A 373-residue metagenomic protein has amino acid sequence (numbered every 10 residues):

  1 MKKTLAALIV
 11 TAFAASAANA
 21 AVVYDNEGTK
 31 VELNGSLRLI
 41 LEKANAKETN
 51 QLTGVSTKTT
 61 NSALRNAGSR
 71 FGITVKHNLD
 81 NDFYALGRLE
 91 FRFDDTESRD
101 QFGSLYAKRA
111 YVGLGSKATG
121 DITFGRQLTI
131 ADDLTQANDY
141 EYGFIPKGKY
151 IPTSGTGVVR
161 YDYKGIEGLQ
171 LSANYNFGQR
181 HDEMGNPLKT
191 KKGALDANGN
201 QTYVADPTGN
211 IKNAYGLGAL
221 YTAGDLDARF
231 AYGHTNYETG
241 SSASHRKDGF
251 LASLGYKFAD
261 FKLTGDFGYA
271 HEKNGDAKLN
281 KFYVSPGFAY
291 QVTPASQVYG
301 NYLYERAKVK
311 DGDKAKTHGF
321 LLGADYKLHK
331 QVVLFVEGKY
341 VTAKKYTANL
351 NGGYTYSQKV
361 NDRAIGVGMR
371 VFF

Functional and structural regions predicted by a protein language model:
M1-A21: Gram-negative bacterial Sec-dependent N-terminal signal peptides
K2, A15, G28, N78-D80 (+6 more regions): Outer-membrane beta-barrel channels and translocator barrels
V22-K43, K58-R180, L220-G224: Outer membrane beta-barrel
T29, T57-S69, L105-K108, T153-G157 (+5 more regions): Residues that define the transmembrane beta-barrel architecture of outer-membrane proteins
V31-L39, A85-L89, I122, L171-A173 (+9 more regions): Transmembrane beta-strands of outer-membrane beta-barrel proteins
R38-E42, E90-R92, Q127-T129, N174-G178 (+7 more regions): Outer-membrane beta-barrel pore domains and translocons
K191-L195, N200-T202, P207-L321, Y326 (+1 more regions): Detector for outer-membrane/organellar transmembrane beta-barrel domains, recognizing the amphipathic beta-strand
Y326-L328, V360-F373: Outer-membrane beta-barrel "beta-signal"
